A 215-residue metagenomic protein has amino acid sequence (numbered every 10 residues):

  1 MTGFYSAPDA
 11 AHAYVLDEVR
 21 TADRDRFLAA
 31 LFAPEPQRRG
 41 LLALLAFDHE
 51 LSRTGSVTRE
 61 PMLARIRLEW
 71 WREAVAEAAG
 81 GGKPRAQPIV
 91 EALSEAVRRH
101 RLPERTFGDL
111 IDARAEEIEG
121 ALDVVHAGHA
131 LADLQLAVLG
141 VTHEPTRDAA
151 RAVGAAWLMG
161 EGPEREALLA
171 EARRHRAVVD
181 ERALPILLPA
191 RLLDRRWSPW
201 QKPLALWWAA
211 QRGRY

Functional and structural regions predicted by a protein language model:
T2-R72, G81-S94, E104-L110, V124-D133 (+2 more regions): Catalytic cores of Mg2+-dependent Asp-rich isoprenoid enzymes
R98, A137: Short polybasic/polar patches that bind polyanions
D112-G120: Acidic/His metal-coordination segments adjacent to aromatic residues that form catalytic metal sites in metalloenzymes
V138, T142: Small-residue (GG/TT-enriched) beta-loop-alpha framework at ligand/catalytic clefts
